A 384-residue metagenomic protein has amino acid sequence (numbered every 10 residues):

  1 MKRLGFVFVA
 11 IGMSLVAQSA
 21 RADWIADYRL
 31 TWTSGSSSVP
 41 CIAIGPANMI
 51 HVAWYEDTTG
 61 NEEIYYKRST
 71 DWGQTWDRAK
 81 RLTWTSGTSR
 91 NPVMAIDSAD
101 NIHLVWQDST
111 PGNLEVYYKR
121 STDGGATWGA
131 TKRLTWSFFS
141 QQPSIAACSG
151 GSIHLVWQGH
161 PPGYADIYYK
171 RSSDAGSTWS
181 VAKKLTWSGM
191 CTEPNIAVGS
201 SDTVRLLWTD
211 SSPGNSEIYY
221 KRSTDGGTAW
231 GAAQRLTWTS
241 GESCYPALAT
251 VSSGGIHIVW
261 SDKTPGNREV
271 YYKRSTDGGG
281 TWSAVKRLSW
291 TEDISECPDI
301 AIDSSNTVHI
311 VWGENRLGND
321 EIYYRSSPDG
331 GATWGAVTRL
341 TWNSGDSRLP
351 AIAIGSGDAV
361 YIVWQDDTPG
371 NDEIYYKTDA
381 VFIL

Functional and structural regions predicted by a protein language model:
M1-L4: Positively charged n-region of N-terminal signal peptides that target proteins for export
V7-L15: Bacterial N-terminal signal peptides
A20-L384: Extracellular, repeat-based ectodomains that mediate carbohydrate processing or recognition
